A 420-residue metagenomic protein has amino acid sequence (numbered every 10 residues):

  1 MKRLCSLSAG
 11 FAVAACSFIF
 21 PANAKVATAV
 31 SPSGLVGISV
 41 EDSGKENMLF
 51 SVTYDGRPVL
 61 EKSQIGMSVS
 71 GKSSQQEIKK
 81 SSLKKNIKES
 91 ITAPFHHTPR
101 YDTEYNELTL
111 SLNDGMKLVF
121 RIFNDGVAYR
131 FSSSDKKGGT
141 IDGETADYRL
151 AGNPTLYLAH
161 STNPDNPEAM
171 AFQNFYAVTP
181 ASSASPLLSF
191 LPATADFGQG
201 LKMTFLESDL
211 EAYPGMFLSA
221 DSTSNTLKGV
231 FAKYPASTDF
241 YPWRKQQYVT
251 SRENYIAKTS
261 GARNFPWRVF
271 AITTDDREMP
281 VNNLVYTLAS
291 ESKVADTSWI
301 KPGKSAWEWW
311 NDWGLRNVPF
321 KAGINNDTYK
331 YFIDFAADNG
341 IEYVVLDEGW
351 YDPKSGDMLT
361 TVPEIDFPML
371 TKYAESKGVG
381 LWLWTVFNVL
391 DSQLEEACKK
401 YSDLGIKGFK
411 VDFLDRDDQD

Functional and structural regions predicted by a protein language model:
M1-V26: Bacterial Sec-dependent N-terminal signal peptides
V26-L288, S292: N-terminal accessory beta-strand-rich subdomains and adjacent acidic, glycine-rich linkers that precede catalytic cores
D114, N124, G152, T273 (+4 more regions): Short, flexible loop/turn elements at secondary-structure junctions
F131, A336, D412: Conserved, mostly hydrophobic/aromatic
V249-S251, Y286, K330, E348-D352 (+1 more regions): Intrinsically disordered, low-complexity acidic regions
I256, S260-F335, N339: An acidic-aromatic substrate-binding cleft motif
I341-V344: N-terminal carbohydrate-binding/catalytic regions of secreted carbohydrate-active enzymes
D347-D420: Aromatic- and carboxylate-enriched substrate-binding clefts and catalytic-loop regions of carbohydrate-active enzymes
